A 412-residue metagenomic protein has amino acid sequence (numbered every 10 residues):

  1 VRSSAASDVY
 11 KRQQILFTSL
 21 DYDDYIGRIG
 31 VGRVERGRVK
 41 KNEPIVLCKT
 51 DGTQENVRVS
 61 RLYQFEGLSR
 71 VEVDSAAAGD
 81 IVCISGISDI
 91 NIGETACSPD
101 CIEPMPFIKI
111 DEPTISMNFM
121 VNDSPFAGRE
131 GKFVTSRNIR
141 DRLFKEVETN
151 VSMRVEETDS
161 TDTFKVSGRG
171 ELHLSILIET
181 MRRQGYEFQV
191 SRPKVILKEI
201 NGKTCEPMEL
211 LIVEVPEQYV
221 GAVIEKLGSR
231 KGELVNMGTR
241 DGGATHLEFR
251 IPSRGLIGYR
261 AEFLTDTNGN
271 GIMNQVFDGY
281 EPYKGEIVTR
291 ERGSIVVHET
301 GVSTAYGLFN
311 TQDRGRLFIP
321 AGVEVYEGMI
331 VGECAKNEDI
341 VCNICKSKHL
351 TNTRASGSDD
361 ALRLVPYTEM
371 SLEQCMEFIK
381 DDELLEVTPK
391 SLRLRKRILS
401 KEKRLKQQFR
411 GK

Functional and structural regions predicted by a protein language model:
V1-A6, Y10: Single conserved hydrophobic/aromatic residue that forms the stacking wall/gate of nucleotide- or nucleobase-binding
I15-S19, R33, K40-L47, V57-Q64 (+16 more regions): Solvent-exposed alpha-helical segments within well-ordered globular domains of core cellular machineries
L16-M117, A127-R129, T163, R292 (+3 more regions): Conserved nucleotide-binding/hydrolysis modules and their immediate coupling elements across P-loop/ASCE NTPase motors
D23, F65-V71, I90-I92, P104-M105 (+15 more regions): Short beta-strands and strand-coil junctions in structured, solvent-facing domains, enriched
F65-V73, C205, I251, E262-K380 (+1 more regions): Long insertion/accessory domains within large nucleic-acid-processing enzymes
P113-R129, S160-S167, I200-E214, R240-R254 (+6 more regions): Short, hydrophobic beta-strand segments
S124-V147, V365: A short, contiguous, amphipathic alpha-helix enriched in charged residues
V151-E225, S229-E233, T239-H246, R250-P252 (+6 more regions): Conserved structured catalytic cores and adjacent interaction surfaces of nucleotide-binding/hydrolyzing enzymes
